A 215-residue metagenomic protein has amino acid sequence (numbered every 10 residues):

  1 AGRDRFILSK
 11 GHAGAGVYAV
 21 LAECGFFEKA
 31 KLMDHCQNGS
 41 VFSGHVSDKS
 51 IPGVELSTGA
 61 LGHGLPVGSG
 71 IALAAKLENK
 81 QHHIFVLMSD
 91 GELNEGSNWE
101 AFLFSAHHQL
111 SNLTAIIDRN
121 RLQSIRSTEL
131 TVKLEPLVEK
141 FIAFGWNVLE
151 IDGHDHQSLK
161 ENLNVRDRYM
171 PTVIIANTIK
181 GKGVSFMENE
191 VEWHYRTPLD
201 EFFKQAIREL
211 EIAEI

Functional and structural regions predicted by a protein language model:
A1-H107: Cofactor-binding active-site loop characterized by glycine-rich and histidine/acidic residues
D4-F6, H82-V86, L113, R168-T178: Generic beta-sheet signal
H12-A13, V17, N120-R121, D155 (+1 more regions): Glycine-rich beta-alpha junction loops
K80-H82, E129-E161, E211, I215: Conserved thiamine diphosphate
E95-N120, V173-A176: A short alpha/beta connector and helix-capping loop motif
E95-N98, I125-T128, E161-N162, S185-M187: Short, well-ordered secondary-structure micro-motifs
H107-K133, L137-K140: A short, conserved beta-to-alpha structural element at the edge of catalytic cores that scaffolds binding
H156-I215: Glycine/aspartate-rich loop-and-adjacent alpha/beta segment that forms the canonical ThDP
